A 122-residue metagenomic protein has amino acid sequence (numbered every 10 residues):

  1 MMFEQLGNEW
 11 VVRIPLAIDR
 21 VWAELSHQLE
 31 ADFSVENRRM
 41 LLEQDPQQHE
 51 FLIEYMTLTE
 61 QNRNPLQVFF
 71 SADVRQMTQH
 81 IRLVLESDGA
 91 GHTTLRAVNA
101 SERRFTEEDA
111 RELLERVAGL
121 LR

Functional and structural regions predicted by a protein language model:
M1-R122: Ser/Thr-rich, low-complexity intrinsically disordered terminal regions
